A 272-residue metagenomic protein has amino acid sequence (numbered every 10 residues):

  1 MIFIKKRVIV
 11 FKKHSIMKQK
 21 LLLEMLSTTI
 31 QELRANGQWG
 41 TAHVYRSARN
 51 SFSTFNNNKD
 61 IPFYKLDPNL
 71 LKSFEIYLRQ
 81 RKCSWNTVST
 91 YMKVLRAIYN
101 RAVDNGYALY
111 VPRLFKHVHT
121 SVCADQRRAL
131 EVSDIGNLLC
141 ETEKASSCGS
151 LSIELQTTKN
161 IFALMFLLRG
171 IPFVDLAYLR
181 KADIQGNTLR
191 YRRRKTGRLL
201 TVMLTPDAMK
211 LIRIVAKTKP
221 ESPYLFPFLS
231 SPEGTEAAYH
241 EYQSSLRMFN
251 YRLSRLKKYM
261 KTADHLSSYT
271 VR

Functional and structural regions predicted by a protein language model:
M1-N50: N-terminal DNA-binding module of tyrosine recombinases/phage integrases
S27-G40, R49-Q126, E141, A145-C148: N-terminal core-binding DNA-recognition domain of tyrosine recombinases/integrases
L71, L95, L164-M165, L176 (+1 more regions): Short, basic/aromatic-rich helical patch in the C-terminal catalytic core of site-specific tyrosine
N100-L109, M165-G186: Short, charged phosphate-coordinating catalytic segments
P112-F173: Basic, Lys/Arg- and aromatic-enriched nucleic-acid-binding interface segment
K116, Y178-I214: Conserved tyrosine-mediated DNA breakage-rejoining catalytic core shared by Y-recombinases
C123-A124, I212-M248: Major-groove DNA-contacting interfaces characterized by cationic-aromatic clusters
A145-S152, R247-R272: Short, basic (Lys/Arg/His-rich) helix/loop patches that form interaction surfaces in the mid-to-C-terminal regions
